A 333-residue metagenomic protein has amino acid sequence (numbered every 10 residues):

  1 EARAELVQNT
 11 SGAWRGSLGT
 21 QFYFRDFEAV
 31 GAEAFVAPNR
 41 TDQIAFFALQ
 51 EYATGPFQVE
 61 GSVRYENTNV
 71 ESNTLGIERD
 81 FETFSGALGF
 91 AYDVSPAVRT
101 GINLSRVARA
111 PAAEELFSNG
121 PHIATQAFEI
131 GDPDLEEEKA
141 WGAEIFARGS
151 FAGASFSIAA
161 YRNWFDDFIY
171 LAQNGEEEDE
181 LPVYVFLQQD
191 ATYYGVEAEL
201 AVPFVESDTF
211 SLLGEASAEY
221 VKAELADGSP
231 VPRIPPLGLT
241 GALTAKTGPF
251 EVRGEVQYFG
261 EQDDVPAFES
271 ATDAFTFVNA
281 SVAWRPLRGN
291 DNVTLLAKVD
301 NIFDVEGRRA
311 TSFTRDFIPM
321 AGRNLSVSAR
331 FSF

Functional and structural regions predicted by a protein language model:
E1, A29-P38, N69-E78, A127-P133 (+4 more regions): Extracellular loop and loop/strand-boundary signature of outer-membrane beta-barrel proteins
E1-D93, S157-A160, L200, T209-E215: Face-selective signature of the C-terminal outer-membrane beta-barrel domain
A2-Q8, F46-Y52, L88-Y92, I145-G149 (+6 more regions): Residues on the lipid-exposed face of transmembrane beta-strands in outer-membrane beta-barrel proteins
G12-G16, P56-V59, P96-T100, G153-S157 (+3 more regions): Repeated loop/turn-to-beta-strand initiation elements of outer-membrane beta-barrel proteins
G16, S155-F165, E176, P182-D264 (+2 more regions): Gram-negative outer-membrane beta-barrel transporters
F22-E28, T54-P56, Y65-E71, L104-A110 (+9 more regions): Transmembrane beta-strands of outer-membrane beta-barrel pores
E78-D93, A97-R99, N103-F165, G175-E197 (+4 more regions): Outer-membrane beta-barrel signature, preferentially recognizing the C-terminal barrel domain of Gram-negative
A108-R109, D166, E261-D263, W284-F333: C-terminal beta-signal and adjacent terminal beta-strands/loops of Gram-negative outer-membrane beta-barrel proteins
